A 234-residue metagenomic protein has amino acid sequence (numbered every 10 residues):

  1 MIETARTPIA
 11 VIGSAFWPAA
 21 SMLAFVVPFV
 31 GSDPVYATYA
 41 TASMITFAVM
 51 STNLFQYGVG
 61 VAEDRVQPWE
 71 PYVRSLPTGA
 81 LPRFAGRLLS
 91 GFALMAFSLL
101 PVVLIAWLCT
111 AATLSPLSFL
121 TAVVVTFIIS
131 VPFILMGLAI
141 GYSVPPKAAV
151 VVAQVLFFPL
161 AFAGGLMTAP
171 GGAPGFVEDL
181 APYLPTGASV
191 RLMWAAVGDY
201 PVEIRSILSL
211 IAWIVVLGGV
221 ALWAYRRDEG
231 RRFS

Functional and structural regions predicted by a protein language model:
M1, P8, R65, W69 (+1 more regions): Hydrophobic alpha-helical segments of integral membrane proteins, encompassing both true transmembrane helices
I2-Q67, M95, S115-A122, G172 (+1 more regions): Transmembrane helix-boundary elements of multi-pass transport/secretion proteins, especially ABC-type permease modules
E3, L76, A80-F84, A111-S115 (+2 more regions): Juxtamembrane loop-helix boundary motifs flanking transmembrane segments in multi-pass membrane proteins
A24-P28, L54, G58, P101 (+10 more regions): Alpha-helical membrane-inserting segments
F25-S32, G141-Y183, G187: Transmembrane helix segments
V26-V30, E63, Y72, W107 (+7 more regions): Transmembrane helix-loop junction
G60-F92: Helix-loop-helix units of permease transmembrane domains in multi-pass membrane transporters, especially ABC
A80-Q154, Y200-I211, V216-G219: Alpha-helical transmembrane segments and their short interhelical loops
